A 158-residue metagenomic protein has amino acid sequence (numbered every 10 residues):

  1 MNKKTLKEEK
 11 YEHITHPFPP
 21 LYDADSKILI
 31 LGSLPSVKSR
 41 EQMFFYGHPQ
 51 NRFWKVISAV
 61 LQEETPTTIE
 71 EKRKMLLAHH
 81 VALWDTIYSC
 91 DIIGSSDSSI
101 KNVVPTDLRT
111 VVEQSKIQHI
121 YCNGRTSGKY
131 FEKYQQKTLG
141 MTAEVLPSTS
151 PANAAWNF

Functional and structural regions predicted by a protein language model:
N2-H119, R125-Y130, A143-A154: A polyanion-binding, active-site-adjacent surface
Y130-Q136: Short Gly/Thr/Asp-enriched flexible loops that form oxyanion-binding sites at enzyme active sites
Q136-T142: A short alpha->loop->secondary-structure connector
W156-F158: Post-His helix in hydrolase/transferase enzymes
